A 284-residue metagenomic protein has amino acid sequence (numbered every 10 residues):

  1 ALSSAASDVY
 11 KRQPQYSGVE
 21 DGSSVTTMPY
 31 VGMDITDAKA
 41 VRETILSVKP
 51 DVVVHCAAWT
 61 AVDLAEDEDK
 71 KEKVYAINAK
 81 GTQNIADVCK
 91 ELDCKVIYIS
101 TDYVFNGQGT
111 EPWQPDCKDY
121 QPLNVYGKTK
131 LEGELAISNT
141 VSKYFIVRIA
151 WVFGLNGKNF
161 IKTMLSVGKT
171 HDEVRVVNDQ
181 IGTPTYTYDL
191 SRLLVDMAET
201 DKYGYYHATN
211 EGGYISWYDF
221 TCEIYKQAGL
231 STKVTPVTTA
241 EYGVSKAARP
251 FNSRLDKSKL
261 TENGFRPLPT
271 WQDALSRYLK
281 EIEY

Functional and structural regions predicted by a protein language model:
A1-Y10: Single conserved hydrophobic/aromatic residue that forms the stacking wall/gate of nucleotide- or nucleobase-binding
R12, V53-A57, V96-T101, N106 (+1 more regions): SDR active-site strand-loop-helix element
S24-D37: Rossmann-fold cofactor-recognition segment
I35-I77: NAD(P)H-binding glycine-rich loop region in Rossmannoid oxidoreductase-like domains and their noncatalytic homologs
E72-N84, V104-V147, V152: Catalytic helix-loop patch of NAD(P)-dependent Rossmann-fold dehydrogenases
L135-G182, Y188-D189, D196: NAD(P)-dependent short-chain dehydrogenase/reductase
S191-L193, T200-S245, F251-N252, W271: Mid/C-terminal beta-alpha module of Rossmann-like enzyme folds, strongest in SDR-family dehydrogenases/epimerases
F251-Y284: C-terminal amphipathic/interface module of NAD(P)-dependent oxidoreductases and related NAD-binding regulators
